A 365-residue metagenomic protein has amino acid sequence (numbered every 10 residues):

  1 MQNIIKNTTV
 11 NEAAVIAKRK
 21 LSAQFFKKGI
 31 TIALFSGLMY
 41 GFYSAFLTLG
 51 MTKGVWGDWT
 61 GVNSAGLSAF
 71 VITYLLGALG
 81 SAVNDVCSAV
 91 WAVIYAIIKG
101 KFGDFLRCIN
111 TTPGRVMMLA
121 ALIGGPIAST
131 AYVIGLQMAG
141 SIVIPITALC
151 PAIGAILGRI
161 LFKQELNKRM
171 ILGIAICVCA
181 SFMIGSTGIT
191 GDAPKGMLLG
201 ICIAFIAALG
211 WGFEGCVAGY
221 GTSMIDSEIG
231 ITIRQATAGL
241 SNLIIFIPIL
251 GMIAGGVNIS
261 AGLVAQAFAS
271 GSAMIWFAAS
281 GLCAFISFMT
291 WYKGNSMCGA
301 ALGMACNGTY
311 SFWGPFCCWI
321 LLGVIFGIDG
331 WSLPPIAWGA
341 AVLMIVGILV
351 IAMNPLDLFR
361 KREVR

Functional and structural regions predicted by a protein language model:
M1-A120, Y132-V133, L166-A175, I189-C202 (+5 more regions): Membrane-interface interhelical linkers
L34, P145, L149-A152, F205 (+3 more regions): Transmembrane alpha-helical cores of Major Facilitator Superfamily
S36-Y40, I123-G125, C150, A207-W211 (+2 more regions): Alpha-helical transmembrane segments of multi-pass membrane transport proteins
F46, A131, I153, L157 (+3 more regions): Hydrophobic side-chain positions within alpha-helical transmembrane segments of multi-pass secondary transporters
V86-C87, P145-I153, L209-G210, T309 (+2 more regions): Membrane-embedded alpha-helical segments of multi-pass membrane proteins, especially the transmembrane helices
I134, P151-A175, F312-W338: C-terminal transmembrane-helix exit sites in multi-pass transporters
M138-L149, M297, A301-T309, P334 (+1 more regions): Replace "multi-pass membrane enzymes" with "multi-pass membrane proteins
C177-S186, N242-F246, W313-P315, W319: Aromatic-anchored segments of alpha-helical transmembrane domains
